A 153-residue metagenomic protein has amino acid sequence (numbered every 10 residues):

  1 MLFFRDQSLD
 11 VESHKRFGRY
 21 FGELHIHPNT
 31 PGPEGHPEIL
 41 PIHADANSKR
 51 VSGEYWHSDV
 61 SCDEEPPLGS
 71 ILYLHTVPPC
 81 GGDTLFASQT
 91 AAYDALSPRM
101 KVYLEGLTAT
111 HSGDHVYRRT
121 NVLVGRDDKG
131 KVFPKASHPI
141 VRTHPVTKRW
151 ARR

Functional and structural regions predicted by a protein language model:
F3-R153: Fe(II)/2-oxoglutarate oxygenase catalytic core
